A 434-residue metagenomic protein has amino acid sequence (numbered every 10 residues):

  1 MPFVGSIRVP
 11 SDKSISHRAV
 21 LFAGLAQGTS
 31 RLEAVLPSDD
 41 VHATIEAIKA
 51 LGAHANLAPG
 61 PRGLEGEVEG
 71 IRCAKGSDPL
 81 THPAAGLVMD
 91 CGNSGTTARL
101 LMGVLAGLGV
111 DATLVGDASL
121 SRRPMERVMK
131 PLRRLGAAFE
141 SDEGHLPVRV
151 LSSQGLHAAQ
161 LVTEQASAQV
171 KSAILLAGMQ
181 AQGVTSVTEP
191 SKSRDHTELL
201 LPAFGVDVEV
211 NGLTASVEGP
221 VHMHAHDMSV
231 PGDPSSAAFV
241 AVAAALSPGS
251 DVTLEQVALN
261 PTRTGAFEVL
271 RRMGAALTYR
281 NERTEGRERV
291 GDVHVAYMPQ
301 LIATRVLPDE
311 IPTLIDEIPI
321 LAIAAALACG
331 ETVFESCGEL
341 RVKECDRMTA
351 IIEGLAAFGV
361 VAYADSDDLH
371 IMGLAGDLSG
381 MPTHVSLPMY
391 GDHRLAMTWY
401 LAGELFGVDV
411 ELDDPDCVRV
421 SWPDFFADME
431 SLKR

Functional and structural regions predicted by a protein language model:
M1-R434: Structural preference for solvent-exposed beta-strand-turn elements and adjacent flexible terminal/loop segments within
